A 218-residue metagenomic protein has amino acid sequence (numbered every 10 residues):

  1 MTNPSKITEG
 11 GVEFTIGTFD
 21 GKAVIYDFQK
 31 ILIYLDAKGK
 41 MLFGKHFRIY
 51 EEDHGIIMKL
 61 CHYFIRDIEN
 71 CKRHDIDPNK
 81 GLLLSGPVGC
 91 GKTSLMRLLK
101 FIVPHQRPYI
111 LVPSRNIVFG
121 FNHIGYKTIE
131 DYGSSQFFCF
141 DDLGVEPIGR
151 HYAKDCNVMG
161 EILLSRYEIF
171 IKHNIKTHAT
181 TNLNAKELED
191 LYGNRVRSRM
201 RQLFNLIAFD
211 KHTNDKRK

Functional and structural regions predicted by a protein language model:
M1-D77, I207, H212-K218: A short, basic N-terminal segment
G81: Walker A (P-loop) ATP-phosphate-binding motif of ABC ATPase nucleotide-binding domains
L84: Hydrophobic anchor at the beta1->P-loop junction of P-loop NTPases
G89-K92: Conserved glycine(s) of the Walker
L95, L99: Hydrophobic positions on the alpha1 helix immediately C-terminal to the Walker A/P-loop
K100-I110: Post-Walker A helix-loop "phosphate-sensing" segment adjacent to the P-loop in P-loop NTPases
Y109-S114, F121-I171: Conserved nucleotide-sensing/catalytic segment adjacent to the nucleotide-binding pocket in NTP-handling enzymes
V145-K218: Replace "adjacent to P-loop NTPase cores in ATP/GTP-dependent enzymes" with "adjacent to NTP-binding cores
